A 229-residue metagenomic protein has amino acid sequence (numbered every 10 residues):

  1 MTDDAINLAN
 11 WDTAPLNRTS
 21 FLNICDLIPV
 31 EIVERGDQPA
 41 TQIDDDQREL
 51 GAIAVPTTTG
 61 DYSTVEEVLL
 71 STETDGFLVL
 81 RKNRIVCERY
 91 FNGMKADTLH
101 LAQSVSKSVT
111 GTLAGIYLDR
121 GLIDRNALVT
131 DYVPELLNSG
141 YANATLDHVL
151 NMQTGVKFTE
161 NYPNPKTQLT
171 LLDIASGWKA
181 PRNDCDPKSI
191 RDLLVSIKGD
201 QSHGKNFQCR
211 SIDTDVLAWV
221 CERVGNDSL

Functional and structural regions predicted by a protein language model:
M1-K95, L122-I123, L150-N151, G155-K157 (+2 more regions): N-terminal leader/targeting segments and the immediately adjacent pre-domain N-terminus
E66-L69, G115, T130, D147-L150 (+3 more regions): Non-transmembrane alpha-helical segments in soluble domains of secreted/periplasmic/extracellular proteins
T72, Q103-V109, Y141-A144, Q208-D215: Aromatic- and histidine-enriched alpha-helix N-cap/loop-to-helix transition segments that scaffold the rims
E73, V79-Y90, D147-N151, P165-Q168 (+3 more regions): N-terminal core-entry segment
N83, L101-N126, V149, L217-C221: Active-site SXXK
F91, A96-T98, L128-E135, T167: Short linear capping/connector segments at secondary-structure termini
A96-D97, N161-N164, L172-L229: Catalytic-site signature segments of enzymes, centered on catalytic residues
L101, D119-N161, S196, I212 (+1 more regions): Active-site helix/loop module of the DD-peptidase/beta-lactamase fold, centered on the serine-lysine SxxK catalytic
